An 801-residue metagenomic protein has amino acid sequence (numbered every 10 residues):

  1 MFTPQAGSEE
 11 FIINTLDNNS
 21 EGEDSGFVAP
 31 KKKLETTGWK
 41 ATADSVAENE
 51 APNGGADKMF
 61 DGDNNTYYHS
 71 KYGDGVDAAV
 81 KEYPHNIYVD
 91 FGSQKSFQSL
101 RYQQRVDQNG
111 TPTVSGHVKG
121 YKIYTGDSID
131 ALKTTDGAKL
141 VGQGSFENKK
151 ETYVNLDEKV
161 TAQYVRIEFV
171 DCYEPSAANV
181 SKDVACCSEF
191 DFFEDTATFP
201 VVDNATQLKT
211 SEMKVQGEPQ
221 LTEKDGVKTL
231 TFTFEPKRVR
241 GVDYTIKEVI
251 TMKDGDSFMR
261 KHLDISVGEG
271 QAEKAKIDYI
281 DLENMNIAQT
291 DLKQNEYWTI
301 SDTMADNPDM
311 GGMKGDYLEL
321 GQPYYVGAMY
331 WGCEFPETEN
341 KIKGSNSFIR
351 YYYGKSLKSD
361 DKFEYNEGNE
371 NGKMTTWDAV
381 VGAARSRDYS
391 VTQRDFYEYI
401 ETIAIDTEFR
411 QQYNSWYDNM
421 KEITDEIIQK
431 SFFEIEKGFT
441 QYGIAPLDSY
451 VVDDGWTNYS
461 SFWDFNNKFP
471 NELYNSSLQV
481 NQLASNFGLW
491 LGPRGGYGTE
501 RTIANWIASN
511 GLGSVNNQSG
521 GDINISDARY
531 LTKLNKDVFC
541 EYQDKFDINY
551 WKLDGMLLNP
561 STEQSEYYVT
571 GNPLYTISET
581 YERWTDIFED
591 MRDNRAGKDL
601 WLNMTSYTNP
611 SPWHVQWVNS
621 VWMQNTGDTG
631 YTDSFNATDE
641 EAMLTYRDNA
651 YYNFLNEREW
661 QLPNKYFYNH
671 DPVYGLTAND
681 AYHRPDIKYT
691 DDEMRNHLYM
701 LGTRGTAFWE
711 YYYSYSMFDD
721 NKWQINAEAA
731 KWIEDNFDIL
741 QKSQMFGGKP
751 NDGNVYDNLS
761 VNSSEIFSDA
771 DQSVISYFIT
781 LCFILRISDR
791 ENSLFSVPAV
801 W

Functional and structural regions predicted by a protein language model:
M1-A29, F199-P446, Y550: Carbohydrate-recognition beta-sandwich/jelly-roll modules in extracellular/periplasmic carbohydrate-active proteins
K31-E48, F91: Extracellular carbohydrate-recognition regions
E48-D57, D61-T135, N148-F199: Aromatic, loop-rich ligand-recognition surfaces of beta-strand-rich domains
R105, C172, K237, D264-G270 (+8 more regions): An acidic- and aromatic-residue-enriched active-site/binding cleft used to recognize and process polar
T233-E235, Y668-I687, W709-R786, S793 (+1 more regions): Glycan-recognition and catalytic regions of carbohydrate-active enzymes
Y413-D537, Y542-V569: Aromatic-lined carbohydrate-binding/catalytic grooves of carbohydrate-active enzymes
G498, T502-Y530, E582-M717: Glycan-recognition surfaces
T562-I587, A596-L600: Short acidic, glycine/proline-enriched helix-loop-strand junctions
